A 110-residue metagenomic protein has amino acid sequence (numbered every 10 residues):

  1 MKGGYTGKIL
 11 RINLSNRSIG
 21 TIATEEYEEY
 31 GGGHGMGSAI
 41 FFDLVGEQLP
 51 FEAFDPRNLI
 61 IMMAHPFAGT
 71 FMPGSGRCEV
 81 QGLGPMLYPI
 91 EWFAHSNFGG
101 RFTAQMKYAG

Functional and structural regions predicted by a protein language model:
M1-G110: Acidic carboxylate diad motif detector
